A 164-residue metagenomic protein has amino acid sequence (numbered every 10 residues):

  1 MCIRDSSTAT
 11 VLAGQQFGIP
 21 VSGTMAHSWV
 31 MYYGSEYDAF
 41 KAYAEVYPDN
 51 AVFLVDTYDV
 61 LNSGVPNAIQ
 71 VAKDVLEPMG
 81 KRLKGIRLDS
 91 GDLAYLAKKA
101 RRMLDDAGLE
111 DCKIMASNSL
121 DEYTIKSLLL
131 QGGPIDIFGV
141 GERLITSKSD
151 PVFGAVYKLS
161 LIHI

Functional and structural regions predicted by a protein language model:
M1-S6, I162-I164: Conserved small/polar residues in nucleotide/adenosyl-binding loops
R4-E110, L120-T124, L130, L144: Buried, small/hydrophobic-residue-enriched core segments of structured protein domains
G23, M115, D136-G139: Short hydrophobic alpha-helical runs that function as membrane-insertion/retention elements
L83, D111, I135, G154-V156: Active-site lining segments that contact anionic ligands and/or coordinate catalytic metals
D106, P134-I137, S160-L161: A polyampholytic, Gly/Pro-enriched intrinsically disordered region
D136-V152: Glycine-rich phosphate-binding active-site loops on the catalytic face of alpha/beta enzymes
P151-L161: C-terminal structural cap/anchor segments
